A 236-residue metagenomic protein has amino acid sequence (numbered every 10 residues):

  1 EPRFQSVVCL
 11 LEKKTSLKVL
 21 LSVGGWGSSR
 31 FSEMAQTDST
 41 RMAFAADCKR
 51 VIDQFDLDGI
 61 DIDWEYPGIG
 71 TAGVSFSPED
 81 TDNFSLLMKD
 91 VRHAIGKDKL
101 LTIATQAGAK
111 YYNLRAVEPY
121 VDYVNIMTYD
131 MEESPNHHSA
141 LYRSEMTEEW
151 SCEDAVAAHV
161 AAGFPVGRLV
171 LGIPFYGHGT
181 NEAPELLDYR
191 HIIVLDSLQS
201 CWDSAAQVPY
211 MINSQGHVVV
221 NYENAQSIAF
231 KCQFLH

Functional and structural regions predicted by a protein language model:
E1, P67-S197: Substrate-binding surface in catalytic domains of secreted glycosidases
E1, S6-V7, R168-F234: Glycan-binding loop/region signatures in secreted carbohydrate-active enzymes
E1-I52, M146: Glycan-recognition patch characteristic of GH18 chitinases/ENGases and related GlcNAc/peptidoglycan-binding proteins
F4, R41-C48, F84, M88 (+2 more regions): Aromatic/hydrophobic pocket-lining residues that form the small-molecule binding cavity in soluble enzyme cores
L11-T15, A46, D53-D56, A94-G96 (+4 more regions): Extracellular/periplasmic catalytic domains that process cell-envelope and extracellular macromolecules
L20, D56, D61-D63, N125 (+1 more regions): Conserved beta-strand positions in the central sheet of alpha/beta enzyme cores
T37-Q54, A107-R115, E223-H236: Short, acidic/polar
F44, C48-K49, G59-D61, E65: Serine-hydrolase-like catalytic core of hydrolytic proteins
